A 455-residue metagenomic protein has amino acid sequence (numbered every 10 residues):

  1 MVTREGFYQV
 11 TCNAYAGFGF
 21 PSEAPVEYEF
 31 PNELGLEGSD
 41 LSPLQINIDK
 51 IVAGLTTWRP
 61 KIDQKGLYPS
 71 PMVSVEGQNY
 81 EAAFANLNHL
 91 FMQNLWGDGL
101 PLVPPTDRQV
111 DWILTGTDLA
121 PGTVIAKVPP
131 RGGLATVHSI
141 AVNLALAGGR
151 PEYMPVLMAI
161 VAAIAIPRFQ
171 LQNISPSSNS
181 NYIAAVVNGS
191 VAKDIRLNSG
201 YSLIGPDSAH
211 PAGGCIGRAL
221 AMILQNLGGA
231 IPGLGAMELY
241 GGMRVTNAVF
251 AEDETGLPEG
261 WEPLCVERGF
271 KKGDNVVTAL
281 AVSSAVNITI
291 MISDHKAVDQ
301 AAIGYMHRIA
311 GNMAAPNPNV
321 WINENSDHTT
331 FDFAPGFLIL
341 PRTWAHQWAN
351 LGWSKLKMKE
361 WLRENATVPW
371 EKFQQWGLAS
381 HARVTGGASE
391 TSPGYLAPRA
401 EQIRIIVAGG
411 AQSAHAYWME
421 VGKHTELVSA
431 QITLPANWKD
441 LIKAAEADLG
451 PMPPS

Functional and structural regions predicted by a protein language model:
M1-V2, S22-V26: Short hydrophobic/aromatic-enriched beta-strand-loop microsegments
T3-F7, F30-L34, S190, T343: Short, ordered loop/turn segments at secondary-structure junctions
G6-P21: Active-site-proximal loop->helix
Y8-T11, I48, G217: Amphipathic alpha-helical segments in well-structured domains
P25-N32, A366-K372: A generic structural motif
Y28-K65: A charged, well-structured terminal subsegment
S70-S455: Non-transmembrane, aqueous-exposed alpha-helical and coiled segments at domain scale
